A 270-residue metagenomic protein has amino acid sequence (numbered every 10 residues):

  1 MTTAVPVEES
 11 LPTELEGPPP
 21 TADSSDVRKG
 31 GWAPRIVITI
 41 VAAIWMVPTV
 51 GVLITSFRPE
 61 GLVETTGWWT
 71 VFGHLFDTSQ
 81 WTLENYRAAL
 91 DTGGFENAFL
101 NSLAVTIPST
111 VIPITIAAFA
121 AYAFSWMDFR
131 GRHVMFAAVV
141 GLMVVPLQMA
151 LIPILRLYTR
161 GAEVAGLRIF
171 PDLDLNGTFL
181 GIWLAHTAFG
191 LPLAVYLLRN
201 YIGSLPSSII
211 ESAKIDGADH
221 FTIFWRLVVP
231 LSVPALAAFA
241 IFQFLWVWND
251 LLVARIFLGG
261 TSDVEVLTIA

Functional and structural regions predicted by a protein language model:
M1-T39: Transmembrane alpha-helical segments of polytopic membrane transport and secretion proteins
G31-A270: A structural signal for multi-pass alpha-helical bundles of membrane permease subunits that mediate small-molecule
